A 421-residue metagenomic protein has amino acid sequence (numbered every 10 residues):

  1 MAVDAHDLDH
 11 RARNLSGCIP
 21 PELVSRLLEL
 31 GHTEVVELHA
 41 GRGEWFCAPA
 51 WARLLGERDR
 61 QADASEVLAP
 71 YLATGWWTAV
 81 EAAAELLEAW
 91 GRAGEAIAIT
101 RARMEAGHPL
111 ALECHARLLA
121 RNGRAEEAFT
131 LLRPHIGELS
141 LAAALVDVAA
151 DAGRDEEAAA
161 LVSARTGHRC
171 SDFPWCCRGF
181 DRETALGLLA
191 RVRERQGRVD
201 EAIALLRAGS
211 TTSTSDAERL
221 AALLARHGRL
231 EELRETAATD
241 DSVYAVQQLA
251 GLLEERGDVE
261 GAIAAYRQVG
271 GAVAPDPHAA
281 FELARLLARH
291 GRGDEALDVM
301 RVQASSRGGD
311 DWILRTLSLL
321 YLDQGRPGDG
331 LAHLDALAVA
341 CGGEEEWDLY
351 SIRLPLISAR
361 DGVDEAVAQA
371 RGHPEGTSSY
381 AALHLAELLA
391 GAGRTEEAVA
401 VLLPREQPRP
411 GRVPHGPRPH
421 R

Functional and structural regions predicted by a protein language model:
M1-A64, H415: N-terminal alpha-helical scaffold/docking segments in eukaryotic complex subunits
A12, L23-V24, V36, A52 (+10 more regions): Conserved small-residue packing positions in alpha-helical repeats and bundles
A12-P20, R42-P49, T74-E81, A106-E113 (+12 more regions): Generic helix N-cap/helix-start motif at coil->alpha-helix transitions
L27, H39, L55, L87 (+10 more regions): Residue at a conserved register position within TPR or TPR-like alpha-solenoid repeats
E37-G41, A69, R101, R133 (+9 more regions): Alpha-solenoid helical repeat scaffolds
